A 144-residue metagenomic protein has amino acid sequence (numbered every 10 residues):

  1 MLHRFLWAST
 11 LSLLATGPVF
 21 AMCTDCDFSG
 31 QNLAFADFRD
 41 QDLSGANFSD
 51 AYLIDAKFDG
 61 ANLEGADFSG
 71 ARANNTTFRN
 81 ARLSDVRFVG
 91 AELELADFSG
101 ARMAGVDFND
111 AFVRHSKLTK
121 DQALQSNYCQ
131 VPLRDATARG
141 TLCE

Functional and structural regions predicted by a protein language model:
M1-S9: Bacterial N-terminal signal peptides that target proteins for export
A8-T16: Bacterial N-terminal signal peptides
G17-E144: Tandem repeat scaffolds
